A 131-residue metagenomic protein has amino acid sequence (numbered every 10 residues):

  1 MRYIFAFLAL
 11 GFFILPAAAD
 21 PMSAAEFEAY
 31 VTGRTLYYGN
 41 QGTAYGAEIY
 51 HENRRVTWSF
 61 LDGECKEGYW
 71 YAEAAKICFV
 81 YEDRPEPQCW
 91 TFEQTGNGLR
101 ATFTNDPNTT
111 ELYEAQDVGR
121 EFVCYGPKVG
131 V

Functional and structural regions predicted by a protein language model:
M1-I4: Positively charged n-region of N-terminal signal peptides that target proteins for export
A6-F13: Bacterial N-terminal signal peptides
A17-E67, K76-V131: Lipid interaction determinants
